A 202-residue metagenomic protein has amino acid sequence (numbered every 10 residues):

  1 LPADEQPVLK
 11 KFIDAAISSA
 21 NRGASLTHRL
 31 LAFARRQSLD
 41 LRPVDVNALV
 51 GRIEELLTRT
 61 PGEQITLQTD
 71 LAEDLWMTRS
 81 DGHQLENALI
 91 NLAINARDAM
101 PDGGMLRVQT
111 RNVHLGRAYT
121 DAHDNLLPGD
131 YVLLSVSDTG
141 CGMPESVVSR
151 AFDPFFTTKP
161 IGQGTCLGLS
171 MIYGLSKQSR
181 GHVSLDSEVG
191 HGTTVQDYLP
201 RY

Functional and structural regions predicted by a protein language model:
L1-Y202: Core catalytic ATP-binding domain of two-component histidine kinases
